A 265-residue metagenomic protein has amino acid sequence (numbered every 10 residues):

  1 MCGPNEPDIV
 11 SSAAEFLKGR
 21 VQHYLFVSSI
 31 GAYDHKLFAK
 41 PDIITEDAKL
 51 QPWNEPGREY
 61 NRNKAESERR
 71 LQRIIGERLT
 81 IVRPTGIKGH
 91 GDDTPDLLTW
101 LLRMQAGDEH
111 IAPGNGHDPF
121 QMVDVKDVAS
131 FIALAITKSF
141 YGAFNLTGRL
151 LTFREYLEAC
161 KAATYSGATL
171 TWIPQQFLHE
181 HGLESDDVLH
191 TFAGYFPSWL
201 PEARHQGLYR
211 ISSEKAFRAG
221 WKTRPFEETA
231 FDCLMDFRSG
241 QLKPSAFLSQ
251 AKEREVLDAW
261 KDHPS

Functional and structural regions predicted by a protein language model:
M1-Q51, E55, A65-R70: NAD(P)-cofactor binding segment of oxidoreductase domains
H23-L25, T80-V82, F144, T171: Hydrophobic/aromatic beta-strand patches that form the interior of the parallel beta-sheet core in alpha/beta enzyme
S29-Y33, T85-K88, D108: Active-site segment of SDR-like NAD(P)-dependent oxidoreductases
E68-G91: Conserved beta-loop-beta element that borders a ligand/cofactor-binding pocket
D92, V123, L151, I211 (+1 more regions): Residue-level signal for the nucleotide or nucleotide-sugar donor/cofactor binding architecture
T94-W100, P113-K138, G142, E155 (+1 more regions): Substrate-positioning beta->alpha
L101-P113, S166-T169: A short C-terminal helix-loop "cap" of Rossmann-like NAD(P)-dependent dehydrogenase/epimerase domains
L134-G207, S212-E214, F231-L234, Q241-S265: Mid/C-terminal beta-alpha module of Rossmann-like enzyme folds, strongest in SDR-family dehydrogenases/epimerases
